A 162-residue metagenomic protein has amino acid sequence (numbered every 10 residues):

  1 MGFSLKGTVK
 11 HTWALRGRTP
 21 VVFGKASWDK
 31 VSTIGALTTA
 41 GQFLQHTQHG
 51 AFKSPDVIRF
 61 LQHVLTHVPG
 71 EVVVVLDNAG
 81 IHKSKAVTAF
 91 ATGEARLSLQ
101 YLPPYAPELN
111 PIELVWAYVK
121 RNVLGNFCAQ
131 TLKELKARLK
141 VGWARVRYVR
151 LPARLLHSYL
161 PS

Functional and structural regions predicted by a protein language model:
M1-Q62, L160-S162: Extended, low-complexity cationic-aromatic segments
K6, S54-L99: RNase H-like DDE/DDD metal-dependent nuclease/strand-transfer catalytic core used by mobile genetic elements
V9-W13, V87-A91, L114-W116: Short, glycine/charged-enriched secondary-structure capping and boundary segments
R18-K25, A95-L114, F127: RNase H-like polynucleotidyl transferase catalytic core
K30, D77-N78, K85, Q100-N122 (+1 more regions): RNase H-like two-metal-ion nuclease catalytic core shared by retroviral integrases and related mobile-element nucleases
A36-L37, H67, G93, Y118: Conserved catalytic core of Hanks-type protein kinase domains
G50, A79-G80, Y105, C128: Short beta->alpha junction loops/turns
I112-S162: C-terminal anion-handling pockets and recognition modules
